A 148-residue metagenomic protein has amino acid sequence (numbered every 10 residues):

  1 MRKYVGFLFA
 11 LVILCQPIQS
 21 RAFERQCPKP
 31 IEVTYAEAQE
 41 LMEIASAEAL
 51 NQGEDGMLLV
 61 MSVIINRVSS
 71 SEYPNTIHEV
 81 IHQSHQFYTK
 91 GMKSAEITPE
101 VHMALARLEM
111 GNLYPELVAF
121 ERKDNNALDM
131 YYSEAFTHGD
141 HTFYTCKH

Functional and structural regions predicted by a protein language model:
M1-Y4: Positively charged n-region of N-terminal signal peptides that target proteins for export
G6-F7, S71: General helical structural elements
L8-C15: Bacterial N-terminal signal peptides
I18-A22: Sec/Tat signal peptide C-region and signal peptidase I cleavage site
F23-H148: Bacterial extracytoplasmic/cell-wall-associated proteins, especially those involved in peptidoglycan
